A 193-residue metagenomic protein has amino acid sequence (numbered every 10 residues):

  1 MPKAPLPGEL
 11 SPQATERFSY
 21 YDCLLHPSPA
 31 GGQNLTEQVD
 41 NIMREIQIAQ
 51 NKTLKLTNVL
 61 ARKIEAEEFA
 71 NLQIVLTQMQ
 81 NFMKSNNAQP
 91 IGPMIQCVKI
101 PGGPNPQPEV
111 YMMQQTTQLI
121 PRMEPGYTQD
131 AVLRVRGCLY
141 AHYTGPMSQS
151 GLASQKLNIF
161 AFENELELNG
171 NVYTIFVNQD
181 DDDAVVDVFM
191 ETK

Functional and structural regions predicted by a protein language model:
P2-A4: Extreme N-terminal basic, low-complexity initiation segments that serve as generic localization/processing leaders
E16-I42: Short, Lys/Arg-enriched N-terminal segments with co-localized hydrophobic residues within the first ~10-30 amino acids
T36-K193: A solvent-exposed interaction/effector surface
